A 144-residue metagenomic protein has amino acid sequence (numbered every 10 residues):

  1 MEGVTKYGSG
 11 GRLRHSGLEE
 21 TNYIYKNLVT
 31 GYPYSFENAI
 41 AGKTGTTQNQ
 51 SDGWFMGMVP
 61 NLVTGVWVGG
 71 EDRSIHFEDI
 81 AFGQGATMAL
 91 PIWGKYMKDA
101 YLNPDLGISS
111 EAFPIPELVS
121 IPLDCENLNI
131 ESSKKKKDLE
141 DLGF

Functional and structural regions predicted by a protein language model:
M1-L128, L142: A penicillin-recognizing enzyme superfamily signal
I130-S133: Secreted/processed peptides and extracellular or luminal domains of membrane proteins
K135-F144: Extended acidic low-complexity intrinsically disordered regions
